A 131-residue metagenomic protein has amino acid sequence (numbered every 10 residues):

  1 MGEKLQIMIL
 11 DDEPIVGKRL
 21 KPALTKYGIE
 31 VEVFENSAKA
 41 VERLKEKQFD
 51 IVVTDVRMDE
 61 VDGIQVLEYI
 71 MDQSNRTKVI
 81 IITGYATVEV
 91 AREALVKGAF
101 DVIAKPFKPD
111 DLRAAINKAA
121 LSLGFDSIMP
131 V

Functional and structural regions predicted by a protein language model:
G17, D59-E60, T83, T87: The feature encodes the CheY-like receiver
K18-K26: Charged docking surfaces used in two-component/phosphorelay signaling
G28-E35, R43: Short hydrophobic/Thr-rich beta-strand motif most characteristic of the beta2 strand and flanking loop of CheY-like
E35-N36, D62-Q65: Acidic catalytic/metal-coordinating carboxylates
E42, I64-R76, E93: Short amphipathic alpha-helix used as the core "switch/output" element in two-component signaling
V52, V56-R57: The short loop immediately C-terminal to the conserved phospho-acceptor aspartate in CheY-like receiver
E89, F107-N117: C-terminal output helix
